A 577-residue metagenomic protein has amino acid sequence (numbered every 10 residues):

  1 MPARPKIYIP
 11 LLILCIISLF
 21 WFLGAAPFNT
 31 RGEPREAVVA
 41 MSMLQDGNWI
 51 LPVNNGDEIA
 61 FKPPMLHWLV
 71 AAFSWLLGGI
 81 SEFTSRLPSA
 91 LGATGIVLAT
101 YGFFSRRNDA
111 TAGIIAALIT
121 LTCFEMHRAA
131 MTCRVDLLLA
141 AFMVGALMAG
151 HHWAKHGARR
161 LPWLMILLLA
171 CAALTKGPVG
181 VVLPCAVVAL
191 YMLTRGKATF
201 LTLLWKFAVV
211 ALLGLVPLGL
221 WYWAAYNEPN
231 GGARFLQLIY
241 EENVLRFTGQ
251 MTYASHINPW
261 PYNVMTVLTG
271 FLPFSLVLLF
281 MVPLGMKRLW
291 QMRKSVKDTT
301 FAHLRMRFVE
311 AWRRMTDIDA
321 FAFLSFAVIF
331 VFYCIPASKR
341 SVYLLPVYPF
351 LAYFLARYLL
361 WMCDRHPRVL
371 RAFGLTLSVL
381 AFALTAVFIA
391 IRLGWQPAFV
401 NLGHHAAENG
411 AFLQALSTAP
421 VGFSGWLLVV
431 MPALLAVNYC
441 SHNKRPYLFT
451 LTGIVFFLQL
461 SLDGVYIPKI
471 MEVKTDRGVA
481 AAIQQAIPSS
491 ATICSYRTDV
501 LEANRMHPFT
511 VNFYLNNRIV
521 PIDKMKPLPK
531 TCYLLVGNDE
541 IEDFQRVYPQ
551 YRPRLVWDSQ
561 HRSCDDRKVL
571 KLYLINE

Functional and structural regions predicted by a protein language model:
M1-R371, L393-W395, D566-V569: Membrane-integral, polyisoprenol-dependent glycosyltransferases of the GT-C/oligosaccharyltransferase superfamily
P2-R4, W163, L284-E577: Membrane-embedded architecture of ER/inner-membrane glycosylation machinery
